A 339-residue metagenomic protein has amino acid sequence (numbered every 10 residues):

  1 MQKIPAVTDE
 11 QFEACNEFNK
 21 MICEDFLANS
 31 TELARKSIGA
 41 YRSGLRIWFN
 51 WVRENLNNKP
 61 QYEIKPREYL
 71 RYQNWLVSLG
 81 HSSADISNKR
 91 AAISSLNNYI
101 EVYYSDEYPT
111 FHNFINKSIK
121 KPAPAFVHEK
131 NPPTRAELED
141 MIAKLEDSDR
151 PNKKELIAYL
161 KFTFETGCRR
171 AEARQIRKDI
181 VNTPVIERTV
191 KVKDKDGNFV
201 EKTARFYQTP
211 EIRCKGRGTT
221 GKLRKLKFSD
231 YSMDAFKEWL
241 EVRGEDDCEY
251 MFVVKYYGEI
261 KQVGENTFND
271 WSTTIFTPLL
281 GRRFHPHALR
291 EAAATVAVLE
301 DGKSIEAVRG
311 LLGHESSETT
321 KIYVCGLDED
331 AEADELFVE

Functional and structural regions predicted by a protein language model:
M21-H128, D147: N-terminal core-binding DNA-recognition domain of tyrosine recombinases/integrases
Y41, I93, Y159-L160, G167 (+2 more regions): Alpha-helix N-cap/helix-start motif at helix boundaries, enriched for small hydrophobics
P122-M141, F199-T203, G218-Y231, E245-E249: DNA breakage-rejoining catalytic core of tyrosine-based enzymes
E139-R170: Basic, Lys/Arg- and aromatic-enriched nucleic-acid-binding interface segment
Q175-D234: Conserved tyrosine-mediated DNA breakage-rejoining catalytic core shared by Y-recombinases
S229-G281: Active-site/catalytic core of tyrosine-dependent DNA strand-transfer enzymes
D246-D247, N269-G310, C325: Short, basic (Lys/Arg/His-rich) helix/loop patches that form interaction surfaces in the mid-to-C-terminal regions
L312-V338: Catalytic-site neighborhood detector that most strongly recognizes the C-terminal catalytic loop/helix of tyrosine
